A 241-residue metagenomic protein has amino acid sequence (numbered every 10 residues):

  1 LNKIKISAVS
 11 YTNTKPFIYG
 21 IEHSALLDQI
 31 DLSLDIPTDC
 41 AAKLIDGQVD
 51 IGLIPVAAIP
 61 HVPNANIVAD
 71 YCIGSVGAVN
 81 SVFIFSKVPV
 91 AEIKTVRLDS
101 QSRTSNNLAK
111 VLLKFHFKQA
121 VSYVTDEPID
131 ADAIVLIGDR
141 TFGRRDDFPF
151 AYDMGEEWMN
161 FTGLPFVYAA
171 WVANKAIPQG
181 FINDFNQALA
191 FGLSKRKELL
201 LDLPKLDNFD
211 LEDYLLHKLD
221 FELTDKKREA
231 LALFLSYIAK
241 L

Functional and structural regions predicted by a protein language model:
L1-L241: Domain-level signature for soluble enzymes in the chorismate/prephenate branch of the shikimate pathway
